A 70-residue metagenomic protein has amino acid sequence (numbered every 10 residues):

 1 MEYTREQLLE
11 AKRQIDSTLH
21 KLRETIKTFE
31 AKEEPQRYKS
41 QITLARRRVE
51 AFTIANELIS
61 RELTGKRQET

Functional and structural regions predicted by a protein language model:
M1-S17: Short, charge/polar-rich alpha-helical segments
A11-Q14, H20-Q68: Short, charge-rich amphipathic interface segments used for partner binding and complex assembly
